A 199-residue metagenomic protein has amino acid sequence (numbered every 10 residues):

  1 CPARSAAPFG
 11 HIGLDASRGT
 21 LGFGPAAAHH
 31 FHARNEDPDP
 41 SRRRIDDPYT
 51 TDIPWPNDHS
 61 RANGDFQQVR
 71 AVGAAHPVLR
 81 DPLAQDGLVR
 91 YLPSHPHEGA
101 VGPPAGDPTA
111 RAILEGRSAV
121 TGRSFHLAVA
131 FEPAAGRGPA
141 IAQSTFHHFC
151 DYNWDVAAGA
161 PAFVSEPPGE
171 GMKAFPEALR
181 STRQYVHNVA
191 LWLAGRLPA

Functional and structural regions predicted by a protein language model:
C1-D81: A glycine-rich, often tryptophan-bearing local segment used as a flexible ligand/cofactor-contacting loop or short
A7-G13, G106-A199: Extracellular ligand-binding/catalytic regions of CAZymes and related secreted enzymes and adhesion modules
D47-P139, S144-C150: Glycine-rich, aromatic-lined ligand/substrate-binding cores of catalytic and carbohydrate-binding domains
